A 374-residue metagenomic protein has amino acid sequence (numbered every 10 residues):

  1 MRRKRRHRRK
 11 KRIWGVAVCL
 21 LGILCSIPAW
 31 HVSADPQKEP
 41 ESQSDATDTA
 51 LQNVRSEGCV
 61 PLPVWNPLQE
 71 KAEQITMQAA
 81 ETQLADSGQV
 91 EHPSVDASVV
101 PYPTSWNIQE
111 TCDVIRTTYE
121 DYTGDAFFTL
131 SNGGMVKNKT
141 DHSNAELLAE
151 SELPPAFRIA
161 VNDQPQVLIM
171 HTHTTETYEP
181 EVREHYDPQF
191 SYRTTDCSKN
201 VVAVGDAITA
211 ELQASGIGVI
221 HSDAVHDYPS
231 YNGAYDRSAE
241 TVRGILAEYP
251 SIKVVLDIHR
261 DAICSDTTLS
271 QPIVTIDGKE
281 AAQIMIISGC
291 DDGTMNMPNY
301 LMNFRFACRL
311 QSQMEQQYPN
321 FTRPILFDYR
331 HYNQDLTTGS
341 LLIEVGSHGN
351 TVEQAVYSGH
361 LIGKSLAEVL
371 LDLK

Functional and structural regions predicted by a protein language model:
M1-K11: N-terminal Lys/Arg-rich, disordered targeting/topogenic segments
V16-K253, A262-C264, T268, H360 (+1 more regions): N-terminal catalytic or cofactor-binding beta/alpha core of small enzyme domains
T174-T177, V225-P229, R260-S265, D291-T294 (+2 more regions): Solvent-exposed loop/turn segments at secondary-structure junctions within structured extracellular/periplasmic domains
D187-S191, I263-P298: A short, glycine/acidic-enriched catalytic loop
A214-G218, P250-V254, A282-Q283, N320 (+1 more regions): Loop/turn elements at helix/coil->beta-strand transitions in domains of secreted/extracellular proteins
E240-V242, T267-V274, L326-H331: Alpha-helical scaffolding within the catalytic cores of extracellular/periplasmic polymer-degrading hydrolases
N299-L326: Active-site-adjacent substrate-binding region of metalloamidase/peptidase-like peptide-processing proteins
T322-K374: Active-site-adjacent mobile loop/cap segments within catalytic or ligand-binding domains
